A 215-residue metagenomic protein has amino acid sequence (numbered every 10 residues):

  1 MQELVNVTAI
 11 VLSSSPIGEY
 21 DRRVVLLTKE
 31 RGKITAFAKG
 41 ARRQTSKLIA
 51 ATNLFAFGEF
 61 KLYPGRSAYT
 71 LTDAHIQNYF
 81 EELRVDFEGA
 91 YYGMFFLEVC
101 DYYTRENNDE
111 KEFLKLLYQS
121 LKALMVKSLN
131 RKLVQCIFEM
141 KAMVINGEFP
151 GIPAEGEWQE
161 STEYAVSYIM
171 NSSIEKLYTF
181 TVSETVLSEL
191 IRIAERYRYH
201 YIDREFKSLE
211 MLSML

Functional and structural regions predicted by a protein language model:
M1-R22, L27-L215: Non-catalytic alpha-helical scaffolds and adjoining flexible linkers that form interface surfaces for assembly
